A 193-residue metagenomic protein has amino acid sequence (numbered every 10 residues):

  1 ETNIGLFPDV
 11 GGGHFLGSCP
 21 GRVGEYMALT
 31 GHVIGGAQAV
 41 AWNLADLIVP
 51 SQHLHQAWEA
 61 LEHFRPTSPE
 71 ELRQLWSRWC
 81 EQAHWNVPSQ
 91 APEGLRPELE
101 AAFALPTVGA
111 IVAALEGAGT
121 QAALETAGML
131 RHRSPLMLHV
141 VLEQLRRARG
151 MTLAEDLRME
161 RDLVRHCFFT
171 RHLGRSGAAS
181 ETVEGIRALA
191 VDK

Functional and structural regions predicted by a protein language model:
E1-Y26, A41-W42, A57-L61: CoA-thioester-processing core
L16, A39, D46, V141 (+1 more regions): Terminal peptide-recognition signature
H32-Q38: Acidic, divalent-metal-coordinating active-site segment for phosphoryl/phosphodiester hydrolysis, typified by short
P50-R133, M137: Amphipathic alpha-helical blocks and their helix-capping loop/short-beta junctions
A114-E125, L130-K193: Long, low-complexity C-terminal extensions of enzymes
